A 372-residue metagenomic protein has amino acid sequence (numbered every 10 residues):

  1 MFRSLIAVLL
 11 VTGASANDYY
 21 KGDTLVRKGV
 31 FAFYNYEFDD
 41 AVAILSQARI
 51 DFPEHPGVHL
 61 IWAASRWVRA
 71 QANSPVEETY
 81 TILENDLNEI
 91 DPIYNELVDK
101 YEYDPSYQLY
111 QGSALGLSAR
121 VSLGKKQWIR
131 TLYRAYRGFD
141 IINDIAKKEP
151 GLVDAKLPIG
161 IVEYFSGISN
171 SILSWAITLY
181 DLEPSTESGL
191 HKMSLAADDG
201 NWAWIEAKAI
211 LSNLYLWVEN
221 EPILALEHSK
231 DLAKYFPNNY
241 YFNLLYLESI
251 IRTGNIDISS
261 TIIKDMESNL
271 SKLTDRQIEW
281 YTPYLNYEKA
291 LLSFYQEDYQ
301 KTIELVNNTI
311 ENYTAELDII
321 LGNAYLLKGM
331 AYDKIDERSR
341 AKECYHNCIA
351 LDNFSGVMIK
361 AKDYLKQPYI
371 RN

Functional and structural regions predicted by a protein language model:
Y19-L25, N170-I172, G200-A209, F236-L245 (+2 more regions): Generic helix N-cap/helix-start motif at coil->alpha-helix transitions
Y20-T24, A32-I44, W62-V153, P158-W202 (+1 more regions): Short coil/linker segments at helix-helix boundaries
R27, I61, V68, Y110 (+8 more regions): "A position-specific structural signal for the A-helix of alpha-solenoid helical repeats
R49-I50, D91-N95, F139-D140, K147 (+6 more regions): Amphipathic alpha-helical segments of tetratricopeptide repeats
H55-V58, Y94, P105-S106, A146-K147 (+6 more regions): Boundary/linker segments of alpha-helical solenoid repeat arrays
V68-T79, V121, S166-W175, E219-I223 (+4 more regions): Alpha-helical linker/edge segments of TPR/alpha-solenoid repeat scaffolds and analogous pre-/post-domain helices
A207-L216, E248-I258, E267-D318: Alpha-helical adaptor scaffolds
R340-N372: Terminal, low-structured helical/coil segments at or just beyond the last alpha-helical repeat
